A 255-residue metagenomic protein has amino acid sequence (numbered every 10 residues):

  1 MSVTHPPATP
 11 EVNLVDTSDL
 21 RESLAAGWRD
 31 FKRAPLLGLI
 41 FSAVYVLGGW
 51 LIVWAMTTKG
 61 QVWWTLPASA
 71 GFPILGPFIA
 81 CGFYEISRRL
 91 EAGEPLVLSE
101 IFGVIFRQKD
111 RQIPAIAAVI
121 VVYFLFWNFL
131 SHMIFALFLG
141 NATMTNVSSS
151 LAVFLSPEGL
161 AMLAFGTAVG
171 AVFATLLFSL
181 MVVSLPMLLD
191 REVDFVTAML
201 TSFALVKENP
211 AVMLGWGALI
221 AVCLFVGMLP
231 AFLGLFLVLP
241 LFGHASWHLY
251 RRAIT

Functional and structural regions predicted by a protein language model:
M1-T255: Hydrophobic alpha-helical membrane segments
